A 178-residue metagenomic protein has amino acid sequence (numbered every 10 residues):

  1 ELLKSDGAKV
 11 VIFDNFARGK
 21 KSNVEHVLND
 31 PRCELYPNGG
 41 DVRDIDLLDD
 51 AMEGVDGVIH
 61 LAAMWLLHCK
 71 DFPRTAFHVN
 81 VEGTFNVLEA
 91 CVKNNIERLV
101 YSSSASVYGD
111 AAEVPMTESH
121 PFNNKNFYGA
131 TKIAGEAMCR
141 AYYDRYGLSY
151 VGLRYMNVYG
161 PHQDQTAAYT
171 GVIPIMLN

Functional and structural regions predicted by a protein language model:
E1-M156: N-terminal Rossmann-like NAD(P)+-binding domain of SDR-like oxidoreductases, especially those catalyzing
I133, V158-P174: Glycine/proline-rich active-site loop of Rossmann-fold NAD(P)-dependent oxidoreductases
L177-N178: Regular secondary-structure segments
